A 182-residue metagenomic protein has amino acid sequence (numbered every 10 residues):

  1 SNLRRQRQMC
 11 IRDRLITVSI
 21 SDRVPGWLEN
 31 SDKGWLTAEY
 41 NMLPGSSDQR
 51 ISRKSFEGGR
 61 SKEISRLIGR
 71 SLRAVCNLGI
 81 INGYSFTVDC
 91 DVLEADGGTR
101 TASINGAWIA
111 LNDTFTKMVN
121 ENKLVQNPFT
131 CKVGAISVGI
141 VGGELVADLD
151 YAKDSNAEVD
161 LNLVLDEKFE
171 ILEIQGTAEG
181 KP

Functional and structural regions predicted by a protein language model:
S1-R7, I11: Single conserved hydrophobic/aromatic residue that forms the stacking wall/gate of nucleotide- or nucleobase-binding
L15-S52, K62-E63, L67: Active-site cofactor/substrate anionic-group-binding motifs, chiefly glycine- and Lys/Arg-rich phosphate-binding loops
T17, V24, S65-A74, N82 (+1 more regions): Conserved alpha/beta core surface patches that mediate binding of polyanionic ligands
T37-E39, G69, G79-A95: Glycine- and acidic-rich phosphate- and metal-coordinating loops
S46-Y84: Ordered, amphipathic secondary-structure segments that act as subunit-interaction surfaces in large macromolecular
R66, T87-M118: Conserved mixed alpha/beta catalytic, RNA-binding, or beta-rich assembly cores of soluble enzyme, regulatory
I80, G98-A102, N112, T116 (+1 more regions): A structural signal for small-residue-enriched, beta-sheet-centric alpha/beta enzyme cores and oligomeric scaffold folds
